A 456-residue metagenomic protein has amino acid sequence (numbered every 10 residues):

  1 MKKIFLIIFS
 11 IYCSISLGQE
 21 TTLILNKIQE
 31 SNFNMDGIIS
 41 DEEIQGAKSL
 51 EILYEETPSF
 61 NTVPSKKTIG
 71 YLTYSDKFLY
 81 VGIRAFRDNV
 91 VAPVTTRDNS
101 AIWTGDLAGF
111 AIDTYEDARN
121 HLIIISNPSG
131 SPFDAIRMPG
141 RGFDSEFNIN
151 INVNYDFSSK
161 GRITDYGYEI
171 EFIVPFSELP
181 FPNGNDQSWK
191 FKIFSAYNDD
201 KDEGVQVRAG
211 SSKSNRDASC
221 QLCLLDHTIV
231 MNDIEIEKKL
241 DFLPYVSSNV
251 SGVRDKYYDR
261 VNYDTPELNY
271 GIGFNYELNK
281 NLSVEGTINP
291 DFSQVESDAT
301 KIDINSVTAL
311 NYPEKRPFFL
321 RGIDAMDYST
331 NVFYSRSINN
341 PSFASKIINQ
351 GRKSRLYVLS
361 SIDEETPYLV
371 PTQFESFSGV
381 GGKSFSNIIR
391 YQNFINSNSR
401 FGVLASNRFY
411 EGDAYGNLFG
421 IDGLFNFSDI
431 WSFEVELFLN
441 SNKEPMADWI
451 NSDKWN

Functional and structural regions predicted by a protein language model:
K3-C13: Sec-dependent N-terminal signal peptides
S14-G18: Sec/Tat signal peptide C-region and signal peptidase I cleavage site
Q19-Q392, G402, D413: Structural preference for beta-rich elements and adjacent junctions enriched in aromatics
T300-N305, L418-I421, I450-S452: Short secondary-structure boundary/capping segments
N340-S342, I348, G416, L424-N456: Exposed, low-structure sequence patches enriched in small/polar residues
S384-N407, E411-L437: Transmembrane beta-barrel wall of Gram-negative outer-membrane proteins
